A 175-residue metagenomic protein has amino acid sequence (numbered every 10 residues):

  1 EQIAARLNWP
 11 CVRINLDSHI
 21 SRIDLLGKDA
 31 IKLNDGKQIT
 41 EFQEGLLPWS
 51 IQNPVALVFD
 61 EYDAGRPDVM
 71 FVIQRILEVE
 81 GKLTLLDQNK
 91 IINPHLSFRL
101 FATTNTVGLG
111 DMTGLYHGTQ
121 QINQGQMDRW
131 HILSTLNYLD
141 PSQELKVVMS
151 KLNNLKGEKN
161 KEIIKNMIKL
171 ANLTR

Functional and structural regions predicted by a protein language model:
E1-K161: AAA+ P-loop NTPase catalytic core and its hallmark functional loops
N160-N172: Short, well-structured alpha-helical segments
